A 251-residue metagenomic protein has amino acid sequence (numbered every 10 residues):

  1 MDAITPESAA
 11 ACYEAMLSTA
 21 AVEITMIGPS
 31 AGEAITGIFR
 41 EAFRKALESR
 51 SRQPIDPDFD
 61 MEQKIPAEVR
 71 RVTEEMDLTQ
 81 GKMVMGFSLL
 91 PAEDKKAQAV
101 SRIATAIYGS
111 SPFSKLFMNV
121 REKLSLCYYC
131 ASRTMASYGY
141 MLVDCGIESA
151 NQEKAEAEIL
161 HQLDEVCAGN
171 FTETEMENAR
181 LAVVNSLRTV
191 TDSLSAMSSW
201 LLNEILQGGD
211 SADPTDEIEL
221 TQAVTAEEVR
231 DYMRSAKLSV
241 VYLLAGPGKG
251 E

Functional and structural regions predicted by a protein language model:
M1-I55, P91, E122-E251: Charge-rich, well-structured scaffold segments of protease-associated domains
R52-K115, L244-A245: His/Glu-based metal-binding/catalytic segments typifying zinc-dependent metallopeptidases
N119: Ligand/cofactor pocket segment of small-molecule handling proteins
